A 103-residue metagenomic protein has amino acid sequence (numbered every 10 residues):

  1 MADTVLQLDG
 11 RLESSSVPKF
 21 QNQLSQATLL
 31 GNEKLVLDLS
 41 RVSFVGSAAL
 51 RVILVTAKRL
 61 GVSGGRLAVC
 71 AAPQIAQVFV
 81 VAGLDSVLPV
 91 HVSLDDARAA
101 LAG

Functional and structural regions predicted by a protein language model:
M1-Q7: Short beta-strand/loop segment at the start of cytosolic alpha/beta domains
S14-L88: Amphipathic alpha-helical interaction surfaces in cytosolic regulatory modules
V92-G103: A charged, well-structured terminal subsegment
